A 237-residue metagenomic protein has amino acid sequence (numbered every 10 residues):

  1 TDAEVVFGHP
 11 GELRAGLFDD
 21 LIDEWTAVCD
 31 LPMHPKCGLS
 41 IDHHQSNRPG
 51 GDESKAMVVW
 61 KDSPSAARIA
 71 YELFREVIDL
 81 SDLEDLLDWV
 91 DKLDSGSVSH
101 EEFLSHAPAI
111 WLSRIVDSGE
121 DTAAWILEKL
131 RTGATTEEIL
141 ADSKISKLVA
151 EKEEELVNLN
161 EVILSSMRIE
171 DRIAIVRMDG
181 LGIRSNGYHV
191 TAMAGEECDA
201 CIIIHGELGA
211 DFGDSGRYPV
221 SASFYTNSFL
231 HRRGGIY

Functional and structural regions predicted by a protein language model:
T1-I110, E151, R168-D179, S185-D199 (+1 more regions): Replace "Mg2+/Mn2+-dependent" with "divalent metal-dependent
L93-I173: Hydrophobic, aromatic-enriched interface-forming segments
N158-I163, R184-V190: Glycine-rich, charged/polar anion/phosphate-binding loops that engage phosphate groups from diverse ligands
